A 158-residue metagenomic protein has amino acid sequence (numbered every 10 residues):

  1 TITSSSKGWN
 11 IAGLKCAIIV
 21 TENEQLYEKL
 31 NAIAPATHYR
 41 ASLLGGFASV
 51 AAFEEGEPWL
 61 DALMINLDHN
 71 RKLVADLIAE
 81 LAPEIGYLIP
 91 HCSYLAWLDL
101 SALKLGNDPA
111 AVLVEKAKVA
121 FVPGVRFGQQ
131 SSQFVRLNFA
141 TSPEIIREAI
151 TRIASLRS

Functional and structural regions predicted by a protein language model:
T1, E84-G86, A120-V125: A short linear hydrophobic-aromatic micro-motif
T1-D68: Conserved core segment of the aminotransferase class I/II
V20, W97-D99, N138-A140: Short hydrophobic/aromatic beta-strand micro-patches that form the beta-sheet surface supporting nucleotide- or nucleic
N23, A102-L103, S142-E144: Helix N-cap motif at beta-to-alpha junctions
K29-L30, P109, A149: Hydrophobic side chains in well-ordered alpha-helices
V50, N66-A75, G86-L100, S131: Conserved glycine-rich beta-strand-loop-beta hairpin in the small C-terminal domain of fold type I
I78-A79, L113: Hydrophobic C-terminal alpha-helix "anchor/cap" residues
V112-F121, F127-S158: PLP-dependent enzyme catalytic core of the Aspartate aminotransferase-like
